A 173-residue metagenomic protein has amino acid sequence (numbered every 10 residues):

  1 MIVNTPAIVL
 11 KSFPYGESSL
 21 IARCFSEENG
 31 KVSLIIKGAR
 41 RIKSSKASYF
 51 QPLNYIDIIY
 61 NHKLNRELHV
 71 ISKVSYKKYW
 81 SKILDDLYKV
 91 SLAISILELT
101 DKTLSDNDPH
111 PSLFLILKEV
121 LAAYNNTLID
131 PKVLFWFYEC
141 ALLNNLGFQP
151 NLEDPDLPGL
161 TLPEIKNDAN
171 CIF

Functional and structural regions predicted by a protein language model:
M1-L20, F25-F173: Non-catalytic alpha-helical scaffolds and adjoining flexible linkers that form interface surfaces for assembly
